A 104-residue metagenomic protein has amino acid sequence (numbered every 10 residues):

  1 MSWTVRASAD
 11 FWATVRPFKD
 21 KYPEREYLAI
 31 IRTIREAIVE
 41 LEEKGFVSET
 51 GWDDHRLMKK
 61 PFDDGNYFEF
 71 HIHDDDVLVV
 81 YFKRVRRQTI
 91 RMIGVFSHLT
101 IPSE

Functional and structural regions predicted by a protein language model:
M1, D20-E24, L28, G65-E104: Enriched for short, Lys/Arg-rich terminal
M1-E40: Arg/Lys-rich, positively charged N-terminal/basic patches that mediate binding to nucleic acids
A9, R16, K44, K60 (+3 more regions): Short non-domain terminal segments
A13, V47-E49, Q88, L99: Intrinsically disordered/low-complexity terminal segments and short unstructured peptides
E36, W52, R91-G94: N-terminal functional modules and adjacent low-complexity/disordered segments of proteins
V39-H71: A short, surface-exposed loop/turn module that caps and links secondary-structure elements
